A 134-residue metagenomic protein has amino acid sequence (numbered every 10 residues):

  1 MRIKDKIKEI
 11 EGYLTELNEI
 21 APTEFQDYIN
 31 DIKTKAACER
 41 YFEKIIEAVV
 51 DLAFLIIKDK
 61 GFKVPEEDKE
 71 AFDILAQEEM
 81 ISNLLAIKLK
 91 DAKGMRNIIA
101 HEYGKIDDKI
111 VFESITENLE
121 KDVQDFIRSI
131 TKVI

Functional and structural regions predicted by a protein language model:
M1-I134: Solvent-exposed interaction patches of small proteins and small membrane subunits
